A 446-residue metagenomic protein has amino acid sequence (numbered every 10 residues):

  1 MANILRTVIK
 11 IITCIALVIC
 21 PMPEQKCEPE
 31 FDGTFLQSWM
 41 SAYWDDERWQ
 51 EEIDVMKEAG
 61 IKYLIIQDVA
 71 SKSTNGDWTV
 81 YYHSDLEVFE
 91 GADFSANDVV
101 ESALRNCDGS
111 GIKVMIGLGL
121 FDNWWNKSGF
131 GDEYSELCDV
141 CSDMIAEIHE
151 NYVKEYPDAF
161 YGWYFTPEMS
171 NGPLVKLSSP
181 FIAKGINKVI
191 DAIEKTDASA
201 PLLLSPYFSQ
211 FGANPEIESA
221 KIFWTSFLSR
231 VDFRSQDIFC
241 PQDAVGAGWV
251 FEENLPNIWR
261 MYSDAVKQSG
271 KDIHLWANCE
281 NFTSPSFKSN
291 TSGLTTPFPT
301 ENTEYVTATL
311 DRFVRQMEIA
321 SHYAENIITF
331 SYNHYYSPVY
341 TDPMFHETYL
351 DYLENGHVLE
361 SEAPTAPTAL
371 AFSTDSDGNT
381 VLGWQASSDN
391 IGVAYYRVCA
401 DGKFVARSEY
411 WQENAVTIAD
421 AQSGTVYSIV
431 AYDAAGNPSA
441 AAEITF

Functional and structural regions predicted by a protein language model:
W49-E58, K62-N123, S179-L202, N254-N257: Aromatic-lined substrate-binding rim segments of carbohydrate-active enzymes
S95-S110, G131-G162, A220-D232, A320: An active-site-proximal structural segment forming one wall of the substrate-binding cleft that immediately precedes
M115-W125, Y161-E168, I186-K221, F239-V245 (+2 more regions): Aromatic-lined carbohydrate-recognition surfaces of secreted/lumenal glycan-active proteins
G119-F121, I145-S178: Active-site groove signature of glycoside hydrolases
Q236, C240-F251, A265-L359: Substrate-binding cleft of secreted/luminal carbohydrate-active enzymes
N355-I391, G436-F446: Pro/Thr/Ser/Gly-rich low-complexity, intrinsically disordered linker/stalk tracts
S387-D401: Solvent-exposed loop/turn segments flanking beta-strands in beta-repeat/beta-sandwich domains
I418-N437: Beta-strand-rich modules
